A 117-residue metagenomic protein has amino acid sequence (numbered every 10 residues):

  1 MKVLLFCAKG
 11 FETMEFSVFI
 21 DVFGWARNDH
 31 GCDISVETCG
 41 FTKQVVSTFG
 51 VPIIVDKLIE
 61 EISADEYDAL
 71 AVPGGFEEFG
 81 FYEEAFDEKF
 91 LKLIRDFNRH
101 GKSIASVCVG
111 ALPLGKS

Functional and structural regions predicted by a protein language model:
M1-H100, L112-K116: Extended, subdomain-level signal for the structured scaffold at the beginning of enzyme domains
C108: Catalytic, metal-anchored helix/loop core of enzyme active sites in primary metabolism
